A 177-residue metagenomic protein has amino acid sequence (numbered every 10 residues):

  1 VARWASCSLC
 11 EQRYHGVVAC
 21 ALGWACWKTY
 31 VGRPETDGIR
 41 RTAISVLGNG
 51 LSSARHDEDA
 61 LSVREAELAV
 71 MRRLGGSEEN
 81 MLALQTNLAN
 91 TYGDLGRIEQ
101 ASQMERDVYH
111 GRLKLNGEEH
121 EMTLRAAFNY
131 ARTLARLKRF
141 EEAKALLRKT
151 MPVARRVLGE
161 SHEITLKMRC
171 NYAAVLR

Functional and structural regions predicted by a protein language model:
V1-R177: Intrinsic-disorder-linked linear interaction elements in eukaryotic regulatory proteins
